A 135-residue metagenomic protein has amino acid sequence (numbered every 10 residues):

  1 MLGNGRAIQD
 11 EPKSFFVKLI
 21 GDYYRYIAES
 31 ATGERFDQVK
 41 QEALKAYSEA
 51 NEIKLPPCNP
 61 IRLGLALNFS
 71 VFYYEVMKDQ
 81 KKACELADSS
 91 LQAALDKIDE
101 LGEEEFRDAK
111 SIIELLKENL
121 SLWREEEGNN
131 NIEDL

Functional and structural regions predicted by a protein language model:
M1, I8, G64-V71, S89-A93 (+2 more regions): Karyopherin-beta/Importin-beta family HEAT-repeat alpha-solenoid scaffold
M1-G5, Y24-E49: Short coil/linker segments at helix-helix boundaries
M1-S14, E52-N59, K97-E104: Flexible helix-coil transition and linker loops at the boundaries of alpha-helical arrays
Q9, T32, F36-V39, L55-C58 (+3 more regions): Short coil/turn linker motifs that delimit alpha-helical repeat modules in TPR/alpha-solenoid proteins
E11-T32, P60-V76, S111-L122: Amphipathic alpha-helical repeat scaffolds of TPR domains
A28-E42, Y74-E85, E126, N131: Short coil/turn connectors between adjacent alpha-helices in alpha-solenoid helical repeat scaffolds
A46-I98, D108: Extended serine/threonine-enriched, polar tracts that run as long, contiguous segments within proteins
Q92-I132: C-terminal interaction modules of eukaryotic adaptor/scaffold proteins
